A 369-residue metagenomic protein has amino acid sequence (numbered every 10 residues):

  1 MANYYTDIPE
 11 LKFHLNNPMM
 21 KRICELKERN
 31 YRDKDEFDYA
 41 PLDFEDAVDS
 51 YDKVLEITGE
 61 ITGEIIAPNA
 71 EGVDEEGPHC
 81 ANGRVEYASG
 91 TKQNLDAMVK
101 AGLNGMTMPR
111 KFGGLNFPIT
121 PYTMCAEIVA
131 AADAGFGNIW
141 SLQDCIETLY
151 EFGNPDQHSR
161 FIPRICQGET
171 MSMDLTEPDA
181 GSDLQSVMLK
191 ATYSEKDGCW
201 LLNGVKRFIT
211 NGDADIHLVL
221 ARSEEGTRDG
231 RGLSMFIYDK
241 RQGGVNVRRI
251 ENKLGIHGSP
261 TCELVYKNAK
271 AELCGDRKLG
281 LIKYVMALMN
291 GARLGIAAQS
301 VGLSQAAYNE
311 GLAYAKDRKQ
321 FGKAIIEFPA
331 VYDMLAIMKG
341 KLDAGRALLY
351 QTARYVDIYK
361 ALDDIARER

Functional and structural regions predicted by a protein language model:
M1-A81, V85: Extended, charge-enriched "interface" segments that sit outside catalytic cores
G59, Y87-Q167, T210-G212: Internal helix-loop-helix
E76-E86, P109-L115, D144-F152, L175-A180 (+3 more regions): Conserved short loop/turn motifs at secondary-structure junctions
A81-M108, S172-I216: Flexible, glycine/threonine-enriched loop-and-boundary segments that flank and lead into catalytic domains of large
S141-L142, G153-L189, G198, A353 (+2 more regions): Internal maturation/activation junctions in enzymes
C199, N203-V245: A short core secondary-structure module
R241-G244, R248, P260-A292, N309-E327: A glycine-rich, basic-preceded beta-loop-alpha segment at the flavin cofactor/substrate interface of flavin-utilizing
R293-A366: Extended amphipathic alpha-helical segments enriched in small hydrophobics
